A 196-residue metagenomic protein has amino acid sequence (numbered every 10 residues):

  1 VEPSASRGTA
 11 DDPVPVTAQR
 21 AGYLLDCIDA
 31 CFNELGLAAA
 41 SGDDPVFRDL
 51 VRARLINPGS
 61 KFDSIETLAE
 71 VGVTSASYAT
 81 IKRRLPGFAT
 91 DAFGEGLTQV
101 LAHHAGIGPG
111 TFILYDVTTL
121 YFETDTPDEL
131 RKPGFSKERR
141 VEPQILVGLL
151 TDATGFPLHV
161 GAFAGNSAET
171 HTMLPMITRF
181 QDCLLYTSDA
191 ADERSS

Functional and structural regions predicted by a protein language model:
V1-T126, L150-N166: Dynamic "connector" segments at or just before major functional cores
V51, Q99-H104, G134-K137, I145-G148 (+1 more regions): Generic recognition of flexible, low-complexity loop/linker segments
I81, T98, H171-T172, A190: Flexible domain-boundary/linker segments
F122-K137: Flexible, glycine/threonine-enriched loop-and-boundary segments that flank and lead into catalytic domains of large
R140-Q181: Electropositive, glycine- and tryptophan-enriched low-complexity nucleic-acid-binding patches
Y186-D192: Conserved small/polar residues in nucleotide/adenosyl-binding loops
S195-S196: Serine residues within intrinsically disordered or low-complexity segments
